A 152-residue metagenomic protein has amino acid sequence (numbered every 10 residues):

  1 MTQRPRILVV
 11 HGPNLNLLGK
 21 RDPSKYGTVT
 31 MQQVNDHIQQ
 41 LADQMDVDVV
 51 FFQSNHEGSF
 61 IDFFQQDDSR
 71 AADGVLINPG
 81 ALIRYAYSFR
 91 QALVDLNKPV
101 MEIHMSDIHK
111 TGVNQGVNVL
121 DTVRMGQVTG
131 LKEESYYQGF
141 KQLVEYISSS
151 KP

Functional and structural regions predicted by a protein language model:
Q3-I7: Extreme N-terminal starter segment of soluble prokaryotic enzymes
P13-L15, G80-I83, S106-I108: Short glycine-rich anion-binding loops that position phosphate/pyrophosphate groups of nucleotides and phosphorylated
L18-Q33: Glycine- and acidic-residue-enriched helix-capping/strand-helix junction motifs
D48-G58: Short beta->alpha junction loops
Q66, A86-K98: Short Gly/Thr/Asp-enriched flexible loops that form oxyanion-binding sites at enzyme active sites
D67-V75: Short acidic/histidine-rich motifs immediately flanking catalytic phosphotransfer sites in two-component signaling
D95-T111: Short, acidic/small-residue loops that bind anionic groups at enzyme active sites
K110-P152: Short, glycine-/small-residue-rich phosphate/pyrophosphate-handling segment
